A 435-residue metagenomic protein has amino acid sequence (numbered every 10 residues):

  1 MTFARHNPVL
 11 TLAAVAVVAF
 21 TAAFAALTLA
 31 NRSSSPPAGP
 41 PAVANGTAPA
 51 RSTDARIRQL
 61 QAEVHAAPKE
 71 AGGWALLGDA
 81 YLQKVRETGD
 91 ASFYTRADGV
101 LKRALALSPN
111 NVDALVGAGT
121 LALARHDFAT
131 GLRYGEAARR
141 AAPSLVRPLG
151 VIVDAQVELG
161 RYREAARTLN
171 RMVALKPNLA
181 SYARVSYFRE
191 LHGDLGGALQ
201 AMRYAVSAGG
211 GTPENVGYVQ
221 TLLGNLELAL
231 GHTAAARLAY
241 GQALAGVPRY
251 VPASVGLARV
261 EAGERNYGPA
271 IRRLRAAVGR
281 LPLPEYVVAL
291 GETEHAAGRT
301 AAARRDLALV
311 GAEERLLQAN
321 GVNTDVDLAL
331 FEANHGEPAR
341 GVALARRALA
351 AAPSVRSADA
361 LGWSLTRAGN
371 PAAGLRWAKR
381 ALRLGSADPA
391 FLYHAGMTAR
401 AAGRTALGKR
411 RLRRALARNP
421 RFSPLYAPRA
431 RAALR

Functional and structural regions predicted by a protein language model:
T2-L107, V112, R133, P420-R421 (+2 more regions): N-terminal leader/linker segments that initiate helical-solenoid repeat arrays
P68, P109, P143, K176-P177 (+9 more regions): Short coil turns that delineate tetratricopeptide repeat
G73, A114, P148, S181-Y182 (+8 more regions): TPR alpha-solenoid repeat register
L76, G117, V151, R184-V185 (+9 more regions): Canonical tetratricopeptide repeat
D79, R86, T120, D154 (+8 more regions): Residue-level recognition of tetratricopeptide repeat
K84, T88-A91, R125, L159 (+7 more regions): Structural motif corresponding to the intra-repeat A-B loop/turn of tetratricopeptide repeats
